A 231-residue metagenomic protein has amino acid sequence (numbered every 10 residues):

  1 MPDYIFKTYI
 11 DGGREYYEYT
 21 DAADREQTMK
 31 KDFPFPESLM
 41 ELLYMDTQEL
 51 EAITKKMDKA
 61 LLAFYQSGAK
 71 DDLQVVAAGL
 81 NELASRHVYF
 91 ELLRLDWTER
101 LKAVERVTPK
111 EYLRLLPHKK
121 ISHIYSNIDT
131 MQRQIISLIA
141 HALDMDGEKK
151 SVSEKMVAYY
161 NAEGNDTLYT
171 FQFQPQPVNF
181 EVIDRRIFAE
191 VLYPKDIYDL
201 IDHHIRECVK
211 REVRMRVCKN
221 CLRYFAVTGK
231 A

Functional and structural regions predicted by a protein language model:
M1-T228: Short helix-coil boundary/hinge micro-motifs
A231: Conserved recognition-core residues within compact binding domains
